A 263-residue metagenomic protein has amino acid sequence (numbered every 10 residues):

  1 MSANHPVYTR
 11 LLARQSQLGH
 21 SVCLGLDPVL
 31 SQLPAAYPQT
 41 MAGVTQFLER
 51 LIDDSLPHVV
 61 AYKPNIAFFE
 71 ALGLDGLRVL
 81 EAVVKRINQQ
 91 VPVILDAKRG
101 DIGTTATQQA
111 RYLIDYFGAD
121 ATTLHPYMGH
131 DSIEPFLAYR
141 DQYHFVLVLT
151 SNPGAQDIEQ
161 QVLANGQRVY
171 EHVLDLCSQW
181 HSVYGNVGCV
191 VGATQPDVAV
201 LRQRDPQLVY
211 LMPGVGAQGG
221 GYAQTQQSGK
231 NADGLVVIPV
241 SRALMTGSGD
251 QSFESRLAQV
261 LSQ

Functional and structural regions predicted by a protein language model:
M1-P92, N165, A258-S262: Conserved N-terminal beta1-alpha1 strand-loop-helix module at the mouth
Q15-Q17, I52-H58, E81-Q89, P135-R140 (+2 more regions): Acidic (Asp/Glu)-rich catalytic clusters
L24, Y62, D96, T122 (+3 more regions): Conserved, mostly hydrophobic/aromatic
G25-S31, A67-F69, K98-I102, Y127 (+4 more regions): Active-site beta-loop-alpha junctions enriched in small/polar residues
V29-L30, A35, D101-V190, Q207: Conserved anion-binding
A71-R86, I102-Q108, P126-D141, T194-R204 (+1 more regions): Active-site-adjacent beta->alpha loops and helix N-cap segments on the catalytic face of soluble alpha/beta enzymes
T194-P239: A C-terminal functional module that forms or caps the active site or interfaces directly with catalytic machinery
Q224-L235, L244-Q263: C-terminal helical cap(s) of enzyme catalytic domains, especially alpha/beta-barrels
